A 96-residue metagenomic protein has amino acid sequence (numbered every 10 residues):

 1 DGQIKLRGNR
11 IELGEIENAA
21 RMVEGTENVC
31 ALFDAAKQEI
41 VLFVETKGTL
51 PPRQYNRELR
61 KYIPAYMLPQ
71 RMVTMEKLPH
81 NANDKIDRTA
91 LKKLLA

Functional and structural regions predicted by a protein language model:
D1-A96: AMP-dependent adenylate-forming
